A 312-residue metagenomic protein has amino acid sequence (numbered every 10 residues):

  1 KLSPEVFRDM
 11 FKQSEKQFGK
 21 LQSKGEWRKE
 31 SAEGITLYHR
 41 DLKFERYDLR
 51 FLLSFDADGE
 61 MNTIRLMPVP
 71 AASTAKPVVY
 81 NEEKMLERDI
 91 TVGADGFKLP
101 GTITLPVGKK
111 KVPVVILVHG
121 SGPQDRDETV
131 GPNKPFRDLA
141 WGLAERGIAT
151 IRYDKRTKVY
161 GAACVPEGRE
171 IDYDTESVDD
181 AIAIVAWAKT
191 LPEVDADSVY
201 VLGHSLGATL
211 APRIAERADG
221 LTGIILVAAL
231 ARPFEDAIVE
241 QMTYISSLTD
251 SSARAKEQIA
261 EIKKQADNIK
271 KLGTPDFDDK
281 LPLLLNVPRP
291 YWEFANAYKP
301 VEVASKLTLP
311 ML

Functional and structural regions predicted by a protein language model:
L2-T36: Short solvent-exposed beta->alpha transition segments
A71-K110: N-terminal cap/lid segment of alpha/beta-hydrolase-fold proteins
K111-G120, L312: Short beta-strand element of the alpha/beta-hydrolase
V118-I148, R152-E176, T243-S246: Cap/lid segment of the alpha/beta-hydrolase catalytic domain
E170-P192: Alpha/beta-hydrolase active-site loop
E193-S205: Alpha/beta-hydrolase fold nucleophile elbow
A208-A218: Short glycine-enriched nucleophile-adjacent loop and the immediately C-terminal alpha-helix near the catalytic center
G223-K306: Accessory cap/linker subdomain of secreted extracellular hydrolases
